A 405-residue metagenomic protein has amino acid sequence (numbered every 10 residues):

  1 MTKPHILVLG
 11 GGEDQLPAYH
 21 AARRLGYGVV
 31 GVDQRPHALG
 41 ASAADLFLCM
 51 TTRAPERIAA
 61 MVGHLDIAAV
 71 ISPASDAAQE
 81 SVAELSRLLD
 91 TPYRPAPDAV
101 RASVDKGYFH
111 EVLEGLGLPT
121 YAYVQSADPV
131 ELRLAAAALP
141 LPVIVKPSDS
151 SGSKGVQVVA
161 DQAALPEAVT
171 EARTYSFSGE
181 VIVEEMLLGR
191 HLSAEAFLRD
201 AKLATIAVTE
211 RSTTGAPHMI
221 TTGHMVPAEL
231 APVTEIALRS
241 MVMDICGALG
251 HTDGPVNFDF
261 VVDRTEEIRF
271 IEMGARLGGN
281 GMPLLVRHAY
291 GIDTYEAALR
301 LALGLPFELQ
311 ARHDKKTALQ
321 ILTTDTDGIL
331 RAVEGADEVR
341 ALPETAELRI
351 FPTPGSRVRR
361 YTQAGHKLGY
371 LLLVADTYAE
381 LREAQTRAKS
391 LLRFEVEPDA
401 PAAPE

Functional and structural regions predicted by a protein language model:
M1-A99, V130, T324, I350-L368 (+1 more regions): ATP-binding N-terminal substructure of ATP-dependent carboxylate-amine bond-forming enzymes
V100-I182, L188, D200-K202, A228-D244 (+2 more regions): Active-site nucleotide/adenylate-binding loops and adjacent lid/helix of ATP-dependent enzymes
S153, G274-Y290, P354: Glycine-rich phosphate/pyrophosphate-binding beta-alpha loops
Q157, L230, R287, L368-A375: Short, well-ordered beta-strand elements within core beta-sheets of diverse protein domains
A160-D161, A196, L322-D325, L371-D376: Short beta-strand-to-loop capping motifs
A172-E180, E185-A228, I236-F270, G274-M282 (+2 more regions): Phosphate-binding core of ATP-grasp and ATP-grasp-like enzymes
V256, V339-R357: A structural supersecondary motif
L303-P343: A glycine-rich beta-turn/hairpin centered on an aromatic-Pro dipeptide
